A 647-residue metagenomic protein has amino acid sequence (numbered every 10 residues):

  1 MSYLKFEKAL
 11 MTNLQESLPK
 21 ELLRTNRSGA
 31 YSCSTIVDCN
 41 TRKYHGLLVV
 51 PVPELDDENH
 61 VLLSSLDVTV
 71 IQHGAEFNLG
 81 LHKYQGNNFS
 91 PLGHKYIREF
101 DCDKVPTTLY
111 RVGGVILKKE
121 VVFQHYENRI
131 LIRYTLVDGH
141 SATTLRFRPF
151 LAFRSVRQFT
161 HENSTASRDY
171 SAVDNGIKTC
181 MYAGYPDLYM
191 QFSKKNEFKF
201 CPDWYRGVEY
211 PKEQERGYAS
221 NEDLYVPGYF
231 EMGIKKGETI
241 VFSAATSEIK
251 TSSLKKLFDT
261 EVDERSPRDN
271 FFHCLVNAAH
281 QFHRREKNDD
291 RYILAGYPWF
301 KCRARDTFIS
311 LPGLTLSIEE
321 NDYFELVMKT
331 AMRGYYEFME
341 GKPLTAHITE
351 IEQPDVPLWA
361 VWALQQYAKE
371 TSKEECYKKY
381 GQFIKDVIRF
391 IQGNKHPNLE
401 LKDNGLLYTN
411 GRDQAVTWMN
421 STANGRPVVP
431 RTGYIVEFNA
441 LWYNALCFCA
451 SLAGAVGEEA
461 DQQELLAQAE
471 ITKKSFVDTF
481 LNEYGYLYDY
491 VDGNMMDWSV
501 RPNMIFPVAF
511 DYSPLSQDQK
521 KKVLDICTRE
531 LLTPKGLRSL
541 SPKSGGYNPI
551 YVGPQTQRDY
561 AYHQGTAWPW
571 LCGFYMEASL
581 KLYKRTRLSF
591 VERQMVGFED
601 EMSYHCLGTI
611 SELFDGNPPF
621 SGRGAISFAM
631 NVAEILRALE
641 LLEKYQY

Functional and structural regions predicted by a protein language model:
M1-P267, F271, P298, E320 (+3 more regions): Terminal accessory carbohydrate-recognition/targeting modules of carbohydrate-active enzymes
N78-V105, V112-G114, G393, D525-K535 (+4 more regions): Non-catalytic C-terminal accessory modules of carbohydrate-active enzymes
G139, T160-N163, A172, I234-K236 (+8 more regions): Aromatic-rich carbohydrate-recognition surfaces in CAZymes
S252, Y367-K379, F448-L465, D518 (+1 more regions): Inter-helical turn/loop segments and adjacent helix faces that build the functional surface of alpha-helical bundle
T260-Y297, L326, L540-Y547: Conserved oxyanion/phosphate-binding beta-strand-loop segments in alpha/beta enzyme cores
H273, Q392, L399-K402, Y443-D525 (+3 more regions): Catalytic cores of carbohydrate-active enzymes
N277-R285, K329-E337, D600-L607: Glycine-rich, acidic and aromatic/proline-enriched surface loops and short helix-turn segments that act as binding
R285, D289-C302, E340-W359, A363 (+5 more regions): Carbohydrate-binding/catalytic loop surfaces
